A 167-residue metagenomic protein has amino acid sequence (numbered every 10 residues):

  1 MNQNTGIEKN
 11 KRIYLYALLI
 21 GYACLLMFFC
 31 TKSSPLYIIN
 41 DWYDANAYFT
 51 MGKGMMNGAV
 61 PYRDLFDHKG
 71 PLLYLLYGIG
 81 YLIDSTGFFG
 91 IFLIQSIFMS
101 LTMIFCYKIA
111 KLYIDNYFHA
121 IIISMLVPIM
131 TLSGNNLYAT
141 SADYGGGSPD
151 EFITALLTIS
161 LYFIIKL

Functional and structural regions predicted by a protein language model:
M1-C30, K111, I121: Start-transfer (signal-anchor) and selected internal transmembrane alpha helices of multi-pass inner/ER membrane
S34-M51, D64-I79, S85-F89: Extracytoplasmic catalytic/substrate-binding loops of multi-pass membrane glycan-assembly enzymes
P71, L75, D84-I104, D143-G146: Loop-to-helix entry region of an early transmembrane alpha helix in multi-pass inner-membrane enzymes
T86-F89, Y113-I122: Membrane-helix interface segments
L93-Y117, I129-L132, I159: Transmembrane-helix motifs of polytopic, lipid-linked glycan transferases
A139-F152: Short acidic/glycine- and proline-prone juxtamembrane loop motifs at membrane-interface regions of multi-pass membrane
D150-L167: Specific aromatic-rich, kink-prone transmembrane helix
